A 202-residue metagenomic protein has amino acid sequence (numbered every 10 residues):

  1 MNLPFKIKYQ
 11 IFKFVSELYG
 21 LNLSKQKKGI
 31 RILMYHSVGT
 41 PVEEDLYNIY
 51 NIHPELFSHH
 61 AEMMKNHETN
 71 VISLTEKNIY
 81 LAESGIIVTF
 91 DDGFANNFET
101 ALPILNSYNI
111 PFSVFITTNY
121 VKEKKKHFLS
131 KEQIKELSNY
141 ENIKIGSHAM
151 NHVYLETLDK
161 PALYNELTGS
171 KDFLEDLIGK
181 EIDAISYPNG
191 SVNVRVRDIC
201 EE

Functional and structural regions predicted by a protein language model:
M1-S37: Membrane-proximal basic amphipathic "stem/tether" segments
S24-K28, L81-A82, S107: Extracellular/periplasmic catalytic domains that process cell-envelope and extracellular macromolecules
L33-T40, L46, Y50, S84-I86 (+1 more regions): Metal-dependent polysaccharide deacetylase catalytic core of the NodB/CE4 family, i.e., the active-site-bearing domain
I49-A82, E175-L177, E201-E202: C-terminal domain-boundary segment and adjacent tail
P54, S58, A95, K160-N165: Non-membrane alpha-helical structural segments and their capping/turn regions in soluble enzymes
D91-D92: Noncatalytic alpha-helical scaffolds and linker/capping helices
